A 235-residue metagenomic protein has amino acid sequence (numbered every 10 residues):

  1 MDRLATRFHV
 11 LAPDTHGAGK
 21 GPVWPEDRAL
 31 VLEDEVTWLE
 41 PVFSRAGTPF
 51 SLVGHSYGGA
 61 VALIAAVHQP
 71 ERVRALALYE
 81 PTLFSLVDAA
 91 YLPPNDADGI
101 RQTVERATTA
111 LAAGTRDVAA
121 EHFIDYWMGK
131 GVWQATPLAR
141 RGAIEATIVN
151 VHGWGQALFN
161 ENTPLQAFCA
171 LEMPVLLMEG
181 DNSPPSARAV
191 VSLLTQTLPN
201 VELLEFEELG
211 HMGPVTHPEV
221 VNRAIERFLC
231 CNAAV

Functional and structural regions predicted by a protein language model:
M1-R28, T48: Conserved HGGG/HGGXW glycine-rich cap/lid loop of the alpha/beta-hydrolase fold
T15-G19, L83, G210: Alpha/beta-hydrolase active-site loop signature
E33-F50: Conserved acidic catalytic loop of the alpha/beta-hydrolase fold
T48-Y91: Conserved hydrolase catalytic core segment
T82-A112: A catalytic-pocket lid/entrance helix-loop region that shapes and gates access to the active site across common
A112-H152: Conserved alpha/beta-hydrolase catalytic His-Asp/Glu region
A139-Q196, E202-E205: Conserved serine/cysteine hydrolase catalytic core
N200-V235: Catalytic active-site module of serine/aspartate enzymes centered on a nucleophile-bearing elbow/loop
